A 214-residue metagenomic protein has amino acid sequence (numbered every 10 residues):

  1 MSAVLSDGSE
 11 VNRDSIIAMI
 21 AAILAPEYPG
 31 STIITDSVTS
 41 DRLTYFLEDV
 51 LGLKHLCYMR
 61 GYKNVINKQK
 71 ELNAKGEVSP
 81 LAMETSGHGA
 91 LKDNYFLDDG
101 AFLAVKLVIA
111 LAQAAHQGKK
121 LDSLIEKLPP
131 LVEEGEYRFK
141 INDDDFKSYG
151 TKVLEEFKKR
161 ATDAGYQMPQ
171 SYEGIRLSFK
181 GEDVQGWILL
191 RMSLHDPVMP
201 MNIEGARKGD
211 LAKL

Functional and structural regions predicted by a protein language model:
S2-S15, L43-T44: Short Gly/Thr/Asp-enriched flexible loops that form oxyanion-binding sites at enzyme active sites
D7, Y28-L214: Phosphate-binding and adjacent anionic-ligand microenvironments
A18-M19: Extended, compositionally biased non-globular segments that define protein topology
A22: His/Glu-based metal-binding/catalytic segments typifying zinc-dependent metallopeptidases
A25: Conserved phosphate-handling catalytic cores of large alpha/beta enzymes
